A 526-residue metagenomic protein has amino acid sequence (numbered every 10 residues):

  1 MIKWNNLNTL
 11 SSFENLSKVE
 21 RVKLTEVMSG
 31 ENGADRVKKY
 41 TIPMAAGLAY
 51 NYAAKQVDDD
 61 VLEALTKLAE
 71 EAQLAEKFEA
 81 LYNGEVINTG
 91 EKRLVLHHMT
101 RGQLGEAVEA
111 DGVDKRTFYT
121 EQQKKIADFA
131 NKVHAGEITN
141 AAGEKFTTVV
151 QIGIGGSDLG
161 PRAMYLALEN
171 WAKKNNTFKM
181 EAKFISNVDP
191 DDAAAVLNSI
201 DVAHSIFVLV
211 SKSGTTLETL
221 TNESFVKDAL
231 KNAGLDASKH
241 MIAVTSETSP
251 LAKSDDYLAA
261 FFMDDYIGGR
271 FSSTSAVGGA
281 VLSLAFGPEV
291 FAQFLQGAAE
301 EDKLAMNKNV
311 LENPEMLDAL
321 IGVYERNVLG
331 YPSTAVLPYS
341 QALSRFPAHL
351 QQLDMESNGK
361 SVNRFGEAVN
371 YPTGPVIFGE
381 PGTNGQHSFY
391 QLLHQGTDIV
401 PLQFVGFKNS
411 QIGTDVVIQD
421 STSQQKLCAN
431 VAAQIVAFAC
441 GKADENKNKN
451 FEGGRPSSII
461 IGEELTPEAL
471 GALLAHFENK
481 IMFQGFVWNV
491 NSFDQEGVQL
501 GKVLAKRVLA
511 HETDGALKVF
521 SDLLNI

Functional and structural regions predicted by a protein language model:
M1-Q73, E312, M316-E325, L343-F346 (+9 more regions): Flexible, glycine-rich loop/tail regions that form catalytic "lids" or insertion modules at the edges of active sites
W4-A142, Q419-C428, A439-C440, G462 (+3 more regions): Extended, charge-enriched "interface" segments that sit outside catalytic cores
D128-G136, A142-K308, R507-A510: Glycine-rich phosphate-binding loops that contact phosphosugars or nucleotide phosphates
T147-G155, F207-S213, S333-S340, I377 (+1 more regions): Short glycine-rich or small-residue beta-strand-to-loop segments that form or flank ligand, phosphate, metal/Fe-S
M164-E169, N198-V202, S224-V226, L350-N358 (+3 more regions): Short, solvent-exposed amphipathic alpha-helical segments in soluble enzyme and RNA/protein-processing domains
A229-T414, G453, L500-I526: Active-site phosphate/pyrophosphate-binding segments
G413-K449: Acidic, Ser/Thr-rich peripheral helices and adjacent loops at domain boundaries
K449, E464-L517: C-terminal structured subdomain/cap of oxidoreductase catalytic cores
